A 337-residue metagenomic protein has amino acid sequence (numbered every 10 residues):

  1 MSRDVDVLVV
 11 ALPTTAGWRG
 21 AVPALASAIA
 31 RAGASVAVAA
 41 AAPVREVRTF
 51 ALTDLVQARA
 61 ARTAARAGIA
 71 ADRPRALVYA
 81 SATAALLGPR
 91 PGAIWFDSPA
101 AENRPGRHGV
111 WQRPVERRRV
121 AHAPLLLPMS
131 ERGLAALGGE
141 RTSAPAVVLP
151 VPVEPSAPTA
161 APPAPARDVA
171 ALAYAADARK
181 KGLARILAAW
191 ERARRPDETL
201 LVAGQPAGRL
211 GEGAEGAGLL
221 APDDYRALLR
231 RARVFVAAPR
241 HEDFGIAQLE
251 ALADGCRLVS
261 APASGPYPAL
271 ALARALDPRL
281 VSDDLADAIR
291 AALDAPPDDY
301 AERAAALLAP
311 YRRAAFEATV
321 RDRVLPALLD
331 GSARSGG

Functional and structural regions predicted by a protein language model:
R59, R279-D284, D294-L329: A charged, aromatic-enriched C-terminal amphipathic alpha-helix characteristic of glycosyltransferases across folds
T83, L87-R107: Active-site proximal beta-strand in glycosyltransferases
R107-M129: Membrane-proximal helix-turn-helix segments that form the acceptor-binding/catalytic region of lipid-linked
R132, P152: Carbohydrate-associated surface elements
V153, A160-K181, L187-R192, L201: Conserved donor-binding/catalytic core segment of Leloir-type glycosyltransferases
R240: Aromatic "clamp/platform" in nucleotide-sugar-dependent glycosyltransferases that forms part of the donor/acceptor
R257-A261: Short hydrophobic beta-strand element within catalytic cores of glycosyltransferases and related nucleotide-activated
Y267-A291: Change "using UDP/GDP/dTDP sugars" to "using nucleotide sugars
